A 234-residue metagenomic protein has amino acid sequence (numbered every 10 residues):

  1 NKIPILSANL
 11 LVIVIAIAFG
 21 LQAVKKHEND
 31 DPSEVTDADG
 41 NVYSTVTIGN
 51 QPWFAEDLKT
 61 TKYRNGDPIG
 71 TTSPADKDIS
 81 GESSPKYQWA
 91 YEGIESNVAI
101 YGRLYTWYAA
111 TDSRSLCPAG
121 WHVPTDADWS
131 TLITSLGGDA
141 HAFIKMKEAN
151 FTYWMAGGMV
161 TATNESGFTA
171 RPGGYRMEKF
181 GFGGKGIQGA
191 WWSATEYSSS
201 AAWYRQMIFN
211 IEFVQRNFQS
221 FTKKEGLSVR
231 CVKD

Functional and structural regions predicted by a protein language model:
N1-D30: Bacterial Sec-dependent N-terminal signal peptides
K26-D234: Conserved positions within compact, well-structured domain cores
